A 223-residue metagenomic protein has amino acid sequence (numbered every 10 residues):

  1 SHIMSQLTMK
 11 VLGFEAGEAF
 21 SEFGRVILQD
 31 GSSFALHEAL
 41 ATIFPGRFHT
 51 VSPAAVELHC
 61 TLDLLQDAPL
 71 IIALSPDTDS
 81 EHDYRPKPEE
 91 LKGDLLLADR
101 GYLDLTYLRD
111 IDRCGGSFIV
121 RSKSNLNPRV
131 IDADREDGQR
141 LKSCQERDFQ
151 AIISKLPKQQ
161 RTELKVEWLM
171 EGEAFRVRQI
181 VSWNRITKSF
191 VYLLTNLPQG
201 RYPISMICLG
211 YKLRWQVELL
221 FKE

Functional and structural regions predicted by a protein language model:
H2-K10, E15-T42, R47-E223: Single, function-defining residue in the core of a domain
